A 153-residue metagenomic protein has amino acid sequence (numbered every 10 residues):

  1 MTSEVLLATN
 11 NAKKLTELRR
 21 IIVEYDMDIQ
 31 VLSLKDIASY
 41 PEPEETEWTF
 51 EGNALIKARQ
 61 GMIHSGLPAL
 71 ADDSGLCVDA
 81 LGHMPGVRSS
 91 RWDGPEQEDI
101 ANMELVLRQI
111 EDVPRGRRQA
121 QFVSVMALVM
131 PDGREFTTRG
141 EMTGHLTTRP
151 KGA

Functional and structural regions predicted by a protein language model:
T2-L6, A12-L32, D36-A153: Anionic-ligand binding patches
